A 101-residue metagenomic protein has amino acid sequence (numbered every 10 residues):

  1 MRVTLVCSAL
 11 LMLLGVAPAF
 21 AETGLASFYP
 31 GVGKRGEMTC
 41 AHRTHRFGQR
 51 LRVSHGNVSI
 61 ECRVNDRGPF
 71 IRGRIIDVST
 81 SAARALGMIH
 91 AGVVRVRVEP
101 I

Functional and structural regions predicted by a protein language model:
R2-I101: Secreted/periplasmic proteins
